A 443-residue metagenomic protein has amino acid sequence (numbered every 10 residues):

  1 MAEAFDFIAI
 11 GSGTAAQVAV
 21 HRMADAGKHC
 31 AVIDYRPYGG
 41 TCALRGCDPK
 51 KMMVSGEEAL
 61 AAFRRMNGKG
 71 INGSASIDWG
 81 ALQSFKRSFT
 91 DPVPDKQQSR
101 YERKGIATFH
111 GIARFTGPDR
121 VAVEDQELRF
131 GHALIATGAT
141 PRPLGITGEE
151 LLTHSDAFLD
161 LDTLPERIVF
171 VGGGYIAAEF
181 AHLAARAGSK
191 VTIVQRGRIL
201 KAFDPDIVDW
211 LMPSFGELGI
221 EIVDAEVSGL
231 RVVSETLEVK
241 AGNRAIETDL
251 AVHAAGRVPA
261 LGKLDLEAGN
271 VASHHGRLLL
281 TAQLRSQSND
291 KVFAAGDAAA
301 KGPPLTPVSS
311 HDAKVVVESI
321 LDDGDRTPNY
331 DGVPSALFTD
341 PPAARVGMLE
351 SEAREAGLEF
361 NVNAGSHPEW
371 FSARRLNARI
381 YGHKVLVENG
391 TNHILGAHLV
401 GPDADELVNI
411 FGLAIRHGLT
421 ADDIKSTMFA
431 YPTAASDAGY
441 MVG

Functional and structural regions predicted by a protein language model:
A2-G13, L164-V171: Beta1/beta-strand and adjacent pyrophosphate-binding region of the FAD-binding site in flavoprotein oxidoreductases
E3, R22, C42-E127, F203-G229 (+3 more regions): N-terminal Rossmann-like dinucleotide/flavin-binding domain of flavoprotein oxidoreductases that bind FAD/FMN
I8-I10, A113, L128-G138, F170-V171 (+2 more regions): Short hydrophobic core segments
I10-R36, T41, D48, M52-A59 (+3 more regions): Flexible, glycine-rich terminal cap/loop adjacent to redox cofactors in electron-transfer oxidoreductases
C47, T137-K190, V194, E267-G269 (+1 more regions): Glycine-rich dinucleotide-binding loop and its adjacent helix/turn
S88-P94, L159-D160, P165-V169, Y175-E235 (+4 more regions): Rossmann-like dinucleotide-binding cores of NAD(P)H-dependent redox enzymes
A107-T108, R114-A122, L128, A187-A282 (+1 more regions): A Rossmann-like FAD-binding core segment of flavoenzymes
E150-P165, A245-D322: FAD-site-proximal beta/loop scaffold in flavoenzymes
